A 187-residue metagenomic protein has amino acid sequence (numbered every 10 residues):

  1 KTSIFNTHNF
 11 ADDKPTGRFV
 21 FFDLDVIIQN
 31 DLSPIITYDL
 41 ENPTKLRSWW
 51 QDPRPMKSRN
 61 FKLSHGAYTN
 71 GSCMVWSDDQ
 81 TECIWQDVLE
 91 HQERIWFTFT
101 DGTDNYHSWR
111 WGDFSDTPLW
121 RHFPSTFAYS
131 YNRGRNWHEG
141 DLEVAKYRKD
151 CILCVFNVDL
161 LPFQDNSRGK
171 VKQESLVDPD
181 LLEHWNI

Functional and structural regions predicted by a protein language model:
K1, F22, T69-S72, T103 (+1 more regions): Residues that flank catalytic or metal-binding motifs in active/ligand-binding sites
T2-P55, W76: GT-A fold catalytic core of metal-dependent nucleotide-sugar glycosyltransferases, centered on the diacidic
N9-G17, L40-K45, N60-F61, D113-L119 (+1 more regions): Intrinsically disordered, low-complexity coil segments
K14, G66-Y68, R148: A generic fold-level signal
D23-D25, F61-G71, S115-W120: Noncatalytic linker/hinge segments flanking ATPase motor cores
V26-I27, P55-S58, S130-H138: Short amphipathic alpha-helical surface micro-motifs
P34-D104: Conserved catalytic core of nucleotide-sugar-dependent glycosyltransferases
S77-I187: A glycosyltransferase accessory/donor-loop signature
